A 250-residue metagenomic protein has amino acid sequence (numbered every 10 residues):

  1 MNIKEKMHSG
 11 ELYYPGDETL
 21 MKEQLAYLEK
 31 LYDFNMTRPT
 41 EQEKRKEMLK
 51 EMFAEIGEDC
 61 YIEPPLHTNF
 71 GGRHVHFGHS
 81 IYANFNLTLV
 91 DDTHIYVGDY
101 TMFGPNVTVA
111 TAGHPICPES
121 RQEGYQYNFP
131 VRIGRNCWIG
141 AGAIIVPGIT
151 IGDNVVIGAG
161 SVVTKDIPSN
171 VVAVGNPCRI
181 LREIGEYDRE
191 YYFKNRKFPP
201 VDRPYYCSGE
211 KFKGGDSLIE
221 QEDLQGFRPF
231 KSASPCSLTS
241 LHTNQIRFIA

Functional and structural regions predicted by a protein language model:
M1-D59, C178-L224, S240, N244-A250: Terminal amphipathic alpha-helical/low-complexity segments used for targeting or macromolecular assembly
P39, P65-I151, N176-P177, E183-F193: Flexible, glycine/small-residue-enriched loop-and-beta-strand segment within the central core of proteins
G152-V155, P168-N170: Conserved catalytic segment of ABC-fold P-loop ATPases
I167-S169, V174-P177: Acidic, glycine-centered active-site loop in nucleotide-sugar glycosyltransferases
